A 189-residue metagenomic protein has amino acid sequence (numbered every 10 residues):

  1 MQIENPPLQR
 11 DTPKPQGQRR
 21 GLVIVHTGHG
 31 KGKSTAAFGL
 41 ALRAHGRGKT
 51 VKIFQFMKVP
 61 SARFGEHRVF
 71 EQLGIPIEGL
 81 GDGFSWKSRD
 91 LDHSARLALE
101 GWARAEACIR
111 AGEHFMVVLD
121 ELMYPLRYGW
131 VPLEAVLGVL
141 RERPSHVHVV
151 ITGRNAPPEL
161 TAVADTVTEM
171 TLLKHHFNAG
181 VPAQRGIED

Functional and structural regions predicted by a protein language model:
M1-L22: Extreme N-terminal, non-catalytic leader segments that precede Walker-type/kinase nucleotide-binding cores
Q2-P7, D90-R127: Internal catalytic-core helix/loop-beta-alpha segment that presents or stabilizes conserved functional determinants
P6-Q9, V59, L99-A103, H148-T152: Short gly/ser/thr-rich secondary-structure transition/capping motifs
G21-R110: Conserved P-loop
L22-V25, F115-M116, H148: Residue-level preference for the first positions of well-ordered beta-strands
S34, V118, A164: Conserved RecA-like P-loop NTPase ATPase core
F84-S85, E106-E113, L122-D189: Replace "adjacent to P-loop NTPase cores in ATP/GTP-dependent enzymes" with "adjacent to NTP-binding cores
